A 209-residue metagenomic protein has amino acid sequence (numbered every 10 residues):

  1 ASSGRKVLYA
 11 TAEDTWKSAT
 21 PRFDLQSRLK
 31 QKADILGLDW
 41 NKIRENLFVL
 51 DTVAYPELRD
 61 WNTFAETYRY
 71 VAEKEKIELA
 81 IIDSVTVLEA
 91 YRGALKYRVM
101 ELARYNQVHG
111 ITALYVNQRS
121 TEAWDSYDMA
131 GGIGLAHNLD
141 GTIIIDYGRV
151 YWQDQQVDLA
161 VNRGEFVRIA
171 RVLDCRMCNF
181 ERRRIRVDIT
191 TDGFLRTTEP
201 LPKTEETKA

Functional and structural regions predicted by a protein language model:
A1-K6, A209: P-loop NTPase nucleotide-binding module
G4-A90: Conserved inter-motif catalytic segment of the P-loop NTP-binding fold
A10, G37-N41, I77-E78, Q107-G110 (+2 more regions): Short, surface-exposed, polar/charged, turn-prone segments marking secondary-structure boundaries
P21-F23, G93-A94, Q156-V157: Short amphipathic alpha-helical segments
R22-D24, E101-L102, D128, T191: A generic membrane alpha-helix/interface feature
R28-Q31, E66-V71, V99-E101, L135-A136 (+3 more regions): Short, low-complexity, polar/charged sequence segments that are solvent-exposed and flexible
R59-D154: P-loop NTPase motor core
T112-T198, P202-T204: Phosphate-binding/switch region of NTP-binding enzymes
